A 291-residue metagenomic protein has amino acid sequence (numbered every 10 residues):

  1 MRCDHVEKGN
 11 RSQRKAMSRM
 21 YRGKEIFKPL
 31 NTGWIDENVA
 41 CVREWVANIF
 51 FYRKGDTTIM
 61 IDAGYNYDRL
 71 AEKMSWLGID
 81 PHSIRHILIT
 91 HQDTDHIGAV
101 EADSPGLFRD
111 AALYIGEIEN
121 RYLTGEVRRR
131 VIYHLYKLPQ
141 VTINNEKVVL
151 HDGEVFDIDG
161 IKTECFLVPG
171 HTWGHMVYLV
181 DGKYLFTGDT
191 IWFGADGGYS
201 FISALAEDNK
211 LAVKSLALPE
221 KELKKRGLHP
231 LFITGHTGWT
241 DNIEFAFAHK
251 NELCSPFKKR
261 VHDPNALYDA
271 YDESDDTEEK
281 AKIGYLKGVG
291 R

Functional and structural regions predicted by a protein language model:
R2-A16, N265-R291: C-terminal regulatory/interaction regions
S18-G23, K28-L30, I35, E117-L167 (+1 more regions): Metallo-beta-lactamase
R22-G33, E37-N38, E273, T277-G288: N-terminal hydrophobic signal/anchor transmembrane helix of membrane proteins
E25-L77, V177-G188, W192-G194: Conserved beta-strand hairpin/beta-sheet module of binuclear metal-dependent hydrolase folds, prominently
A40, L88, Y114, V148-L150 (+3 more regions): Hydrophobic/aromatic beta-strand patches that form the interior of the parallel beta-sheet core in alpha/beta enzyme
I59-D62, S83, I87-L88, C165-L167: Short catalytic-loop micro-motif centered on adjacent basic/acidic residues
Y67-R69, S75-E154, N251-Y271: Active-site HxH/HxHxD metal-binding segment of metal-dependent hydrolases
K162-P169, W173-F245, L253: Metallo-beta-lactamase
